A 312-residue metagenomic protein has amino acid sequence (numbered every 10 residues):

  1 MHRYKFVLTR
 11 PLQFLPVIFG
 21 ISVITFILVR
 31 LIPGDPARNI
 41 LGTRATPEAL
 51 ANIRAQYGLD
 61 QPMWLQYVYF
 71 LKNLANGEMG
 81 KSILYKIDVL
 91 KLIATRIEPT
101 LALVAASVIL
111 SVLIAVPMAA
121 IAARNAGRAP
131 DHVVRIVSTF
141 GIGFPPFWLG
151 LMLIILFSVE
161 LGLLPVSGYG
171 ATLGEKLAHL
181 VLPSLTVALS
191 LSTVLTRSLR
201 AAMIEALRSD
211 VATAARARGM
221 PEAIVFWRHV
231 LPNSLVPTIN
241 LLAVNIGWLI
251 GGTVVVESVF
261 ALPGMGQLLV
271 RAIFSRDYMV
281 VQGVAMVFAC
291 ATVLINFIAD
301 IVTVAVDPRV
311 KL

Functional and structural regions predicted by a protein language model:
H2-F6, K91-P130, P146, A171-L312: Alpha-helical transmembrane segments of integral membrane proteins, especially multi-pass inner/plasma-membrane
R3, P11, A49, I53 (+10 more regions): Hydrophobic alpha-helical segments of integral membrane proteins, encompassing both true transmembrane helices
L8-I18: N-terminal signal-anchor/signal peptide hydrophobic helix marking the start of the first transmembrane segment
V17-V68, S82, L161-L180: Hydrophobic alpha-helical transmembrane segments of membrane transport/permease proteins and related membrane-embedded
F19-I24, A105-I109, M152-L153, M286: Hydrophobic alpha-helical transmembrane segments of multi-pass integral membrane proteins
I21, T25-V29, G150, I154 (+5 more regions): Juxtamembrane/transmembrane-helix interface segments of polytopic membrane transporters
I24-L31, Q61, F70-K72, I136-P165 (+2 more regions): Membrane-water interface segments at the C-terminal ends of transmembrane alpha-helices in multi-pass inner-membrane
